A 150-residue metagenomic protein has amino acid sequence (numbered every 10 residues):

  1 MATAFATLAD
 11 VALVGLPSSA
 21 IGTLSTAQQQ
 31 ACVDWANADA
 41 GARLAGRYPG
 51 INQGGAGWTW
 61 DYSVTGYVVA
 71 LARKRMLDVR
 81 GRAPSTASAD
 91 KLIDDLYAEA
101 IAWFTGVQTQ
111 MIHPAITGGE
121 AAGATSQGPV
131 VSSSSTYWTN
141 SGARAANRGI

Functional and structural regions predicted by a protein language model:
M1-V64, T125-I150: Conserved short "hinge" loops at termini or chain/domain junctions
G15, A40, L71, R75-R80: Generic structural signal for hydrophobic core residues of well-folded globular domains
Y62-K74: Core structural elements
K74-I150: Short loop/turn elements at secondary-structure junctions
